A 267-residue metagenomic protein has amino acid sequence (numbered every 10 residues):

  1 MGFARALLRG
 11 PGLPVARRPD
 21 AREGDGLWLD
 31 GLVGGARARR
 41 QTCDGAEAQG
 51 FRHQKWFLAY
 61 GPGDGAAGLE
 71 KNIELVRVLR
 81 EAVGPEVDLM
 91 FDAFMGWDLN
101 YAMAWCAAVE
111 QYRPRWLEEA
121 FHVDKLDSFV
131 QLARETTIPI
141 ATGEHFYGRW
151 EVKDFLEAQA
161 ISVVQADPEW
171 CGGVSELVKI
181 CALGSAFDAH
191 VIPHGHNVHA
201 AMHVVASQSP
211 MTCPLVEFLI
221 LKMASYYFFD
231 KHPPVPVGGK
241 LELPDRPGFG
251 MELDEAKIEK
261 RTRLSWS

Functional and structural regions predicted by a protein language model:
M1-M90, F94-M103, A107-Q111, Y226-S267: N-terminal capping/lid subdomain adjacent to the active-site entrance of alpha/beta enzymes
F3, W56, A93-F94, E119-A120 (+3 more regions): Generic detector of well-ordered alpha-helical packing
L13, F57, E86, W116-A120 (+1 more regions): Flexible, glycine/charged-enriched surface loops at secondary-structure junctions
V15, P62-L79, D98-A102, A120-A133 (+2 more regions): Active-site-adjacent beta->alpha loops and helix N-cap segments on the catalytic face of soluble alpha/beta enzymes
L27, M90, E118, P139-G143 (+1 more regions): Structural detector of well-ordered beta-strand residues that form the stable sheet scaffold of enzyme domains
L32, E119, T142, V191-G195 (+2 more regions): Hydrophobic alpha-helical scaffolding
A107, R113, D124-K240: Shared catalytic-loop signature of beta/alpha-barrel
